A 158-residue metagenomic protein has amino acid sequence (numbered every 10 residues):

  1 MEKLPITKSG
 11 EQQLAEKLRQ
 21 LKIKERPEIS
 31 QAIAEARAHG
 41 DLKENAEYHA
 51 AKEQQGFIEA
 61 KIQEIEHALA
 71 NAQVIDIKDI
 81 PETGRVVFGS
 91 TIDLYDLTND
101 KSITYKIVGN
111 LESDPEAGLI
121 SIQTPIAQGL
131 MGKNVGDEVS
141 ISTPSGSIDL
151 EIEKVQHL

Functional and structural regions predicted by a protein language model:
M1, E16, R37, K43 (+4 more regions): Residue-level signal for pocket-adjacent positions within structured domains
M1-A60: N-terminal cationic and glycine-rich segments that engage phosphates or anionic surfaces
K3, V155-L158: Short hydrophobic/aromatic patches at helix-to-coil boundaries
Q13-A15, L21, Q54-K61, N71-A72 (+3 more regions): Generic detector of short, locally flexible boundary/turn motifs and exposed helical patches
L21-K24, A32, A36-H39, I65-A72 (+4 more regions): Conserved, well-folded catalytic cores of nucleic-acid-processing and energy-transducing macromolecular machines
A46-I80: Internal alpha/beta loop-helix hairpins
I75-L150, Q156: Non-DNA-binding regulatory cores of transcription-related proteins, predominantly C-terminal effector-binding
